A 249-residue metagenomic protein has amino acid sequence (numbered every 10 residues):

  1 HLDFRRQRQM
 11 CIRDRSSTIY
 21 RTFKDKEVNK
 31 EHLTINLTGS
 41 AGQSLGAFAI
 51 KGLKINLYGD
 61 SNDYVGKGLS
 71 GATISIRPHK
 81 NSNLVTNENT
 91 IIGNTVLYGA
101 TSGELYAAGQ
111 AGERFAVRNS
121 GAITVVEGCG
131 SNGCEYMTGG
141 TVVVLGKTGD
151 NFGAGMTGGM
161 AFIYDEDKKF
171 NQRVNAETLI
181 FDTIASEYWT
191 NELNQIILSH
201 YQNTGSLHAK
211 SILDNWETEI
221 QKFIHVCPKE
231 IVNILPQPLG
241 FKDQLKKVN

Functional and structural regions predicted by a protein language model:
H1-I12: Single conserved hydrophobic/aromatic residue that forms the stacking wall/gate of nucleotide- or nucleobase-binding
R15, I19-E27, A41, L53 (+7 more regions): Structural signal for hydrophobic packing residues in well-ordered secondary-structure cores of soluble enzyme domains
T18, T38, F48, N56-D60 (+9 more regions): Feature marks extracellular polysaccharide-active and adherence modules
H32, S70-V96, A122, A176-T178: Acidic/polar low-complexity surface segments
H32-T34, G46-F48, G52-K54, N62 (+8 more regions): Detector for repetitive beta-architecture
N81-T86, I91-N119, V126, N132: Phosphate/pyrophosphate-binding betaalpha-module
T95, T101, E113, I234 (+1 more regions): Mature, well-folded catalytic/scaffold domains that follow N-terminal targeting or propeptide regions
G121-A122, C129-Q244: Gly/Ser/Thr/Ala-enriched C-terminal appendages of enzymes
